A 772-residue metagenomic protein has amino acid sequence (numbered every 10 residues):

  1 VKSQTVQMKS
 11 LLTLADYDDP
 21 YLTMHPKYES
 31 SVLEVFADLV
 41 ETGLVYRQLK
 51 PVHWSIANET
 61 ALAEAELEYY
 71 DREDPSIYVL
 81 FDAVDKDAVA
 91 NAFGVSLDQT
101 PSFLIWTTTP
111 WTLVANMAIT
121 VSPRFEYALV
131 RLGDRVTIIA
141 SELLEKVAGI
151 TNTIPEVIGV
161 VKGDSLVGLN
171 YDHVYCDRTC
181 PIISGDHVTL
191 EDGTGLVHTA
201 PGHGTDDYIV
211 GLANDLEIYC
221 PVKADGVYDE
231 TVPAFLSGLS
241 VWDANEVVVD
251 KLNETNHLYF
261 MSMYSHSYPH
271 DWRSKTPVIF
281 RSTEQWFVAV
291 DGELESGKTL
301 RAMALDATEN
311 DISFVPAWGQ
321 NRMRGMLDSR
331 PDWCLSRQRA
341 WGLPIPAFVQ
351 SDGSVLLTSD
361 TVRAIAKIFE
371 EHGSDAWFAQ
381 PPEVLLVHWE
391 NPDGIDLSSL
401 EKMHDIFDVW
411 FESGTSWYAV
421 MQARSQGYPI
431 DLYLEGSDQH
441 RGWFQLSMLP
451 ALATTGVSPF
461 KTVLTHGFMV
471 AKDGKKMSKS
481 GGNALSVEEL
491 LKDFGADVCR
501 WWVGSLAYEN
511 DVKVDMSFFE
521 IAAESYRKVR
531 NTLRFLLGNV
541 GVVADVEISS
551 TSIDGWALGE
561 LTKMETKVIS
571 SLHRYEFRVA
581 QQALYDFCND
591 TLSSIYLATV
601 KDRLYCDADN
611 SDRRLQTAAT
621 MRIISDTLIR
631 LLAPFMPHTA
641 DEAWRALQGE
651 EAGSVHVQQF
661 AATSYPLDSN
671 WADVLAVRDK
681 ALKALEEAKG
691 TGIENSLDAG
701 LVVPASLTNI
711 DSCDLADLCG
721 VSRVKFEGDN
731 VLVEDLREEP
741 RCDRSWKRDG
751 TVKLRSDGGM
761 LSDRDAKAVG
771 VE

Functional and structural regions predicted by a protein language model:
V1-V114, S165-G168, R178, H187 (+11 more regions): Residue patterns forming the tRNA-binding/recognition surfaces of aminoacyl-tRNA synthetases and related DALR
V40-L67, R72, K146-V157, V161 (+4 more regions): Amphipathic alpha-helical
V52, I56, L62-E68, L400 (+6 more regions): Acidic, turn-prone loop/beta-hairpin segments
S55, D271, Q350, N391-G394 (+2 more regions): Short cysteine-rich clusters marking metal-coordination/redox-active sites
A63, L400-E401, G750-K753, G770: Short functional micro-motifs and their immediate structural scaffolds
D85, C180, N214-G226, R339-W341 (+1 more regions): Alpha-helical recognition segments enriched in aromatics with Gly/Pro capping that present substrate-recognition
A118, F125-L196, T205-I209: Protease-associated
S756-A768: Cysteine-rich micro-motifs
